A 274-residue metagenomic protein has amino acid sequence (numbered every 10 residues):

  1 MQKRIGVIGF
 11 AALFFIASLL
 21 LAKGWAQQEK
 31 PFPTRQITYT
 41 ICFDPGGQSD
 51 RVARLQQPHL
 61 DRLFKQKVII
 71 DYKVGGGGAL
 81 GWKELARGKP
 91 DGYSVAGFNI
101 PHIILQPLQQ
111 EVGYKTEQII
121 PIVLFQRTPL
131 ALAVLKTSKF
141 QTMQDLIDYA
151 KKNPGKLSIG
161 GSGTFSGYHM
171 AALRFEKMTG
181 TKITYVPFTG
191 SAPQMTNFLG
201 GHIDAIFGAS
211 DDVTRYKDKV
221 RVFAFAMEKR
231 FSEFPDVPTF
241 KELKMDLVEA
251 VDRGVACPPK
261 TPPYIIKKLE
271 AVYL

Functional and structural regions predicted by a protein language model:
M1-T34: Short, low-complexity disordered leader/linker segments with a strong preference for bacterial N-terminal type II
W25-Q118, K156, T164, Y168 (+2 more regions): N-terminal (or domain-start) structured segment
K30, G78, V123, E233 (+1 more regions): Residues that recognize and position ribonucleotide moieties
L60, E84-S94, P107-P193, F240 (+2 more regions): Hinge/capping helix and adjacent helix->loop/strand transition within the periplasmic-binding protein
F98, I122, F223-A226: Short beta-strand elements of ligand-binding domains
N99-I100, K136, A209-D211, M227 (+1 more regions): Short secondary-structure boundary segments
P193-V248: Anionic-ligand binding region
